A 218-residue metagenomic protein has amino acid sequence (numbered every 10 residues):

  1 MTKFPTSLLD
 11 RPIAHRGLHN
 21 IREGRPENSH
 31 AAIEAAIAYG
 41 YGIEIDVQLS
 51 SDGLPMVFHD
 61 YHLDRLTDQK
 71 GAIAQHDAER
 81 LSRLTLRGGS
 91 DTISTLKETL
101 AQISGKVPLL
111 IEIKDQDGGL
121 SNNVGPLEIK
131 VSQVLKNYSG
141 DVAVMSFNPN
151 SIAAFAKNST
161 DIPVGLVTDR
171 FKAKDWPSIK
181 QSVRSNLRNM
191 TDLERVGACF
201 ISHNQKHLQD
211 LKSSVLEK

Functional and structural regions predicted by a protein language model:
M1-K218: Phosphate-group recognition and catalysis centered on beta-loop-alpha active-site segments
